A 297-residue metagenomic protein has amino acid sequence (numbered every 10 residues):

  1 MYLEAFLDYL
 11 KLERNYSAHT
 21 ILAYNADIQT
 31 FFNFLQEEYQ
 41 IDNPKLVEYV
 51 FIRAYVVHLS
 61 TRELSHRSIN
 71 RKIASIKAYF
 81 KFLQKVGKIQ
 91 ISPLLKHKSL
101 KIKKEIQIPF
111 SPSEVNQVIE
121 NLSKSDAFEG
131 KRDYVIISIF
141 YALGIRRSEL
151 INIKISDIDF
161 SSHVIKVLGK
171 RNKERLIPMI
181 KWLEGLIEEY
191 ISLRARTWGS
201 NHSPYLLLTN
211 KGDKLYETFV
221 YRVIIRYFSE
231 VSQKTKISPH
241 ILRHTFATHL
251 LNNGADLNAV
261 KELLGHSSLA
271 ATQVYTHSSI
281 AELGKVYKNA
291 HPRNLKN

Functional and structural regions predicted by a protein language model:
M1-N297: Conserved catalytic core of the tyrosine transesterase superfamily
